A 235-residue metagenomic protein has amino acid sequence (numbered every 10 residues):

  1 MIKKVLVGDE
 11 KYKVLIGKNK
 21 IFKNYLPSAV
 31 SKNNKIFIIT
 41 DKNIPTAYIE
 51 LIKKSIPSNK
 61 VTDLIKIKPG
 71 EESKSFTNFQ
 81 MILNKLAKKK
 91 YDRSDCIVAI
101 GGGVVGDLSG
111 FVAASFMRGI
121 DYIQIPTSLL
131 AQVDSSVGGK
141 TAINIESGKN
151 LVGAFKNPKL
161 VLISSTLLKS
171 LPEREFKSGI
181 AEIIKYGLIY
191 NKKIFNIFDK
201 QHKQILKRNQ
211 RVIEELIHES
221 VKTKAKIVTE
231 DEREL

Functional and structural regions predicted by a protein language model:
M1-C96, K185, K200: ATP/NTP phosphate-donor binding region
T77, E175-S178, K193, R208-E219: Conserved active-site and cofactor/substrate-binding residues in soluble primary-metabolism enzymes
Q80-L83, A181, K185, F195-D199 (+2 more regions): Predominant activation on well-ordered alpha-helical scaffold segments within soluble catalytic domains
G103: Acidic-aromatic/histidine active-site loop/patch
G106: Catalytic nucleophile loop
F111-L206: A glycine/threonine-rich phosphate-anchoring loop and its flanking beta-alpha core in nucleotide/phosphate-binding
I205-L235: Active-site segments that bind and position negatively charged phosphate/pyrophosphate groups
